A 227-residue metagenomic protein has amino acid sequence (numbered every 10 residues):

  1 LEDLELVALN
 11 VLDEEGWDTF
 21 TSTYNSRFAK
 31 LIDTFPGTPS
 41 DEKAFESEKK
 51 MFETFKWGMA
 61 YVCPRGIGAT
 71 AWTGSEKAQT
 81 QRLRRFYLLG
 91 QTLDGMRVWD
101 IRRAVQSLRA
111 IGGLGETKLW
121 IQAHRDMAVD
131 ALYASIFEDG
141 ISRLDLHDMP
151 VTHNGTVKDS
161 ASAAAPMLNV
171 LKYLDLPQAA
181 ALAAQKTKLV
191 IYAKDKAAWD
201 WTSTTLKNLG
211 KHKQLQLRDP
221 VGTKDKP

Functional and structural regions predicted by a protein language model:
L4-I111, G115-K118, V151-A161: Cap/lid segment of the alpha/beta-hydrolase catalytic domain
W57, L119, S142, H212-R218: Short, conserved active-site loop motifs that form the nucleotide-linked donor/cofactor pocket
V62, H147, Y192: The conserved SAM/SAH-binding core of class I Rossmann-like methyltransferase domains, concentrating on the hydrophobic
A104-L174, A179-L182: Primarily recognizes the serine-hydrolase "nucleophile elbow" in alpha/beta-hydrolase and SGNH/GDSL folds
L171, A197-P227: C-terminal catalytic histidine-bearing segment of alpha/beta-hydrolase fold enzymes
Q185-L189, K211-H212: A short helix->loop->beta-strand "cap" motif at the edges of active sites that frequently abuts
K188-K196: Conserved strand-to-loop "acid loop" that flanks and positions the catalytic carboxylate
